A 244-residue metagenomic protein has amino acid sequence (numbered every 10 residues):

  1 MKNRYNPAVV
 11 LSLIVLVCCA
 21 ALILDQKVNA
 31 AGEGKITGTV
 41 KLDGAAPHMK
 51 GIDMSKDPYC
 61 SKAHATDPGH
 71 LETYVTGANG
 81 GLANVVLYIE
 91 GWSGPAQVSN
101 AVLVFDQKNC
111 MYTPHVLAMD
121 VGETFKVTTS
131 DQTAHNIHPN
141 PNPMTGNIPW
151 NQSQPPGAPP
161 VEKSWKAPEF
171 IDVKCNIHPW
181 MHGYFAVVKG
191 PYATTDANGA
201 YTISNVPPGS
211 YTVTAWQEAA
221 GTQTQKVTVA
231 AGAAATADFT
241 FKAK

Functional and structural regions predicted by a protein language model:
M1-P7: N-terminal secretory signal peptides that target proteins for export/translocation
Y5, V17-C18, K27, A231: Short, intrinsically disordered, low-complexity terminal segments
P7-V10, A200: A generic signature of intrinsically disordered, low-complexity regions enriched in glycine/proline and charged/polar
V10-A21: Bacterial N-terminal signal peptides
D25-K244: Extracytoplasmic copper-binding redox domains, predominantly the cupredoxin/blue-copper superfamily
